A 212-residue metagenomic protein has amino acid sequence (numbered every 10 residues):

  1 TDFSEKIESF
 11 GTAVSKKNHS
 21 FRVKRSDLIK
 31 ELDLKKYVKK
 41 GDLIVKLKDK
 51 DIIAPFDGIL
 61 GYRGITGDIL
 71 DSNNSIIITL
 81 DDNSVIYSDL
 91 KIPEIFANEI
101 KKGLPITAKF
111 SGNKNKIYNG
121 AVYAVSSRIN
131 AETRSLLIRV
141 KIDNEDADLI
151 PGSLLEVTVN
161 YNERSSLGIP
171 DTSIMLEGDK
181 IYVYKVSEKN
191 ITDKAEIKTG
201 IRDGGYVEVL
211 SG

Functional and structural regions predicted by a protein language model:
T1-D27, N119, Y123: N-terminal beta-strand block that forms a small beta-sandwich/beta-barrel module immediately after a flexible targeting
F3, K16-H19, I65-G67, V125-A131 (+2 more regions): Short, conserved beta-turn/loop elements at beta-strand boundaries and strand-helix junctions
S4-E8, I52-A54, F110-N119, S187-K194: Short coil-to-beta-strand transition motifs
G11-T12, L28-I44, L60-I77, L210-G212: Acidic, glycine-anchored pre-beta loop/turn
V14, K30, G61, P93 (+5 more regions): Conserved positions in beta-strands of structured domains
K16-N18, R25-S26, L47-G67, N74-L104 (+3 more regions): Periplasm/extracytoplasmic soluble domains of Gram-negative envelope assemblies and related organellar analogs
D33, K141-E145, K180-G212: Acidic- and glycine-rich mobile interface elements
K101, K109-Y182: Structural microfeature recognizing short secondary-structure transition sites
